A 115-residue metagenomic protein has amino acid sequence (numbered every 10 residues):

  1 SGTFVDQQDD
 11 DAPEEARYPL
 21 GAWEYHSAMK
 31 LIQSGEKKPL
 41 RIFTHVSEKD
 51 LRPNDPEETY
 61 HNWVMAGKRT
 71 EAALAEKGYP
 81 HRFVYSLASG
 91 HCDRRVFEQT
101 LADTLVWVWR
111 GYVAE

Functional and structural regions predicted by a protein language model:
S1-E115: Non-catalytic cap/lid and distal C-terminal segments of serine-dependent acyl enzymes
